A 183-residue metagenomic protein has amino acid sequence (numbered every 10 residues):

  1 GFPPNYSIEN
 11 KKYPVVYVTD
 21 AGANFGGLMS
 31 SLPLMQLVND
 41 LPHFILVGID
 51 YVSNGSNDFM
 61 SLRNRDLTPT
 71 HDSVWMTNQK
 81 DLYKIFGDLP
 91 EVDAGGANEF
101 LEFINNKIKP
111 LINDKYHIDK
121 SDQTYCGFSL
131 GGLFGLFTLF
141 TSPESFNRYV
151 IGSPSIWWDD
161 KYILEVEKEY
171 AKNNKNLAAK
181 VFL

Functional and structural regions predicted by a protein language model:
G1-L183: Non-catalytic cap/lid and distal C-terminal segments of serine-dependent acyl enzymes
